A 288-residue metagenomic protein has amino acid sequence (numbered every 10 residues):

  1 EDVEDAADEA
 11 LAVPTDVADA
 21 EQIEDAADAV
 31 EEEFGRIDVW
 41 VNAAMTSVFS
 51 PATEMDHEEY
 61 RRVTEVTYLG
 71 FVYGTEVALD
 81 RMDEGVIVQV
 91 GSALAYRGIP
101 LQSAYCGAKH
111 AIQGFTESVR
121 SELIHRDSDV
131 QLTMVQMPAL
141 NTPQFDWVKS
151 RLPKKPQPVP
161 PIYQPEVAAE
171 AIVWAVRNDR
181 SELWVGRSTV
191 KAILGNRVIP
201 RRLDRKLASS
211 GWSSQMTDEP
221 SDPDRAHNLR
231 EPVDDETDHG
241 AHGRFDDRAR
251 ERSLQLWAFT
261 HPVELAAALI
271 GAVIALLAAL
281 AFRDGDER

Functional and structural regions predicted by a protein language model:
T15-D25, H57: The beta1-alpha1 cofactor-binding region of Rossmann-like NAD(H)/NADP(H)-dependent oxidoreductases
A43-V48: Conserved NAD(P)H cofactor-binding loop of Rossmann-fold oxidoreductase domains
P51-A52, D56-R61: Substrate-binding pocket helix/loop in short-chain dehydrogenase/reductase
T75, A108: Active-site helix of classical SDR
S92: Residue(s) in the substrate-gating loop at a strand-loop-helix junction that position the organic substrate next
H125-E219: SDR active-site lid
A258-D284: Hydrophobic alpha-helical topogenic segments used for membrane insertion/localization
